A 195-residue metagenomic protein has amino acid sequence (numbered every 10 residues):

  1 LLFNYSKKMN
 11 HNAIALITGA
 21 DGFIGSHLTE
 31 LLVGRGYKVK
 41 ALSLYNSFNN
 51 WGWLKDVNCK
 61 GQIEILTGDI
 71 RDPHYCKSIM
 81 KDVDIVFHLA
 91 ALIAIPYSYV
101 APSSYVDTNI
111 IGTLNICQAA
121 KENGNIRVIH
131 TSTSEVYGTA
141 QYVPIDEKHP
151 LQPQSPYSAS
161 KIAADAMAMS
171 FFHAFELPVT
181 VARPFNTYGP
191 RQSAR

Functional and structural regions predicted by a protein language model:
F3-P190: N-terminal Rossmann-like NAD(P)+-binding domain of SDR-like oxidoreductases, especially those catalyzing
A194: ATP-dependent carboxylate-amine ligase catalytic core
